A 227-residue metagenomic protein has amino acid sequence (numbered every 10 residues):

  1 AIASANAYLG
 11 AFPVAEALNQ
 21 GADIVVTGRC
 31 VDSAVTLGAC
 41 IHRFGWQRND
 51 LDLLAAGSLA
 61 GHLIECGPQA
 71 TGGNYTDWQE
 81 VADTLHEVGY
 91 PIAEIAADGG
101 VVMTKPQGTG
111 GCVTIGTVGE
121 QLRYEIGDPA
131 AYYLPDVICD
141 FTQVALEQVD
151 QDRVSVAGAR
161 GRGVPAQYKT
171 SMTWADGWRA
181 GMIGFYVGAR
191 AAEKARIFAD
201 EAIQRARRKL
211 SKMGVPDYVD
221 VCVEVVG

Functional and structural regions predicted by a protein language model:
A1-G38, F44, Y75, I115-I138 (+2 more regions): Alpha/propeptide regions of enzymes that mature by internal proteolysis
A5-Y8, T27-C30, G38-C40, L63-P68 (+4 more regions): Fold-independent oxyanion-binding glycine-rich loops and adjacent beta-strand/coil segments at enzyme active sites
N6-L9, E16-N19, D52-A56, T84-E87 (+5 more regions): Solvent-exposed alpha-helices and their adjacent loops that cap or buttress functional pockets in soluble metabolic
V25, L37-A39, G45-I64: Short, acidic/small-residue loops that bind anionic groups at enzyme active sites
S33-V35, T71, W178, A191-A192: Flexible loop/turn segments at secondary-structure boundaries
G38-R43, A96-K105, W174-G184: Short acidic (Asp/Glu) and glycine-rich catalytic loops that position anionic groups and cofactors
L54-R160: A conserved active-site cap/scaffold subdomain adjacent to cofactor or substrate pockets
A157-G227: C-terminal non-catalytic interaction/assembly regions of soluble proteins
